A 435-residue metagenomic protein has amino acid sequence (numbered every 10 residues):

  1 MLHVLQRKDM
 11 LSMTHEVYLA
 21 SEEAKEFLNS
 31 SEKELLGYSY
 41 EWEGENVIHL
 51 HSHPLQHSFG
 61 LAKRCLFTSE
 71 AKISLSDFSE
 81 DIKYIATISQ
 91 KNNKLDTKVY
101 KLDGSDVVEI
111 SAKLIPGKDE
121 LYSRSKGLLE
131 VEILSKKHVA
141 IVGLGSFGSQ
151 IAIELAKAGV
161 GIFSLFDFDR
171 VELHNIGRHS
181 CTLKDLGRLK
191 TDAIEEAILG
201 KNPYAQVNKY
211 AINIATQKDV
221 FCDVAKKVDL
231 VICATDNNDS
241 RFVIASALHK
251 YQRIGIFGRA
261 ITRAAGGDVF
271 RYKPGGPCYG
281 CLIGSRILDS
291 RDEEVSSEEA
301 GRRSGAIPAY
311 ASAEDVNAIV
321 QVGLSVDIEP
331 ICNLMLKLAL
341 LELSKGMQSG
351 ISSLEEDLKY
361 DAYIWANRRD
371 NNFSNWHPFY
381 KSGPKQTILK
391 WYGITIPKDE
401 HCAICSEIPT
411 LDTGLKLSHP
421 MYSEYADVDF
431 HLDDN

Functional and structural regions predicted by a protein language model:
M1-I110, D223-L230, A234-N435: Glycine-rich phosphate/adenylate-binding loop
K94-L134, E154-L155: Non-catalytic propeptide/linker segments at domain boundaries
G127-E172: Glycine-rich adenosine-cofactor-binding loop
V142, F166-F168, Y210, C233-A234 (+1 more regions): Generic beta-strand/beta-sheet core signal
A152-E154, G177-R178, V243-A247: Short amphipathic alpha-helical segments
F168-Y204: Glycine-rich phosphate-binding loop and adjoining beta1-alpha1-beta2 segment of Rossmann-like nucleotide-binding folds
E172-L173, T216-Q217, A265-G267: Generic structural signal for helix capping and beta-alpha/helix-loop junctions
A193-L230, T235-N238: A structured beta-alpha segment of the ubiquitous adenosine-cofactor-binding alpha/beta core
